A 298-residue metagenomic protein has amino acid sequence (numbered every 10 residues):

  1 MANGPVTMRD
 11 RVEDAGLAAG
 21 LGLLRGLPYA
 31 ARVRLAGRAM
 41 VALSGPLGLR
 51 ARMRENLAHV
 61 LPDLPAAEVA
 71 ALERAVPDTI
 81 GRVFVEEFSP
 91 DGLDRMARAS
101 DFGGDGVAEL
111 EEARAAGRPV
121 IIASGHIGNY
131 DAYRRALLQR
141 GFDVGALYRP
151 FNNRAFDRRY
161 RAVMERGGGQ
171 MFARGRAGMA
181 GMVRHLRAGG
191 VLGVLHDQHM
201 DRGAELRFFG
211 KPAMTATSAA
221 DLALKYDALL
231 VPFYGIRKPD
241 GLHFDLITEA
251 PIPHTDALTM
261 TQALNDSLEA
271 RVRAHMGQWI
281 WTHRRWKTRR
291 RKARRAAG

Functional and structural regions predicted by a protein language model:
M1-S124, R166-G168: Membrane-anchoring hydrophobic helices of lipid-metabolizing enzymes
A2-R9, A19, A67-R74, E112-A115 (+3 more regions): Non-catalytic C-terminal accessory region of glycerolipid acyltransferases and related lyso-lipid remodeling enzymes
L49, N129, G178: Short phosphate-engaging motifs
L49-R52, N153-R154, A213-A216: Active-site metal-coordination segments of metallo-dependent hydrolases
E55, R135, A162, D221 (+1 more regions): Surface-exposed charge patches
E87-F88, H126-G128, R271-H275: Juxtamembrane/interfacial segments around transmembrane helices
A116-G175, D201-L206, K211, R237 (+1 more regions): Catalytic core of membrane glycerolipid acyltransferases/transacylases, capturing the structured, soluble-facing
